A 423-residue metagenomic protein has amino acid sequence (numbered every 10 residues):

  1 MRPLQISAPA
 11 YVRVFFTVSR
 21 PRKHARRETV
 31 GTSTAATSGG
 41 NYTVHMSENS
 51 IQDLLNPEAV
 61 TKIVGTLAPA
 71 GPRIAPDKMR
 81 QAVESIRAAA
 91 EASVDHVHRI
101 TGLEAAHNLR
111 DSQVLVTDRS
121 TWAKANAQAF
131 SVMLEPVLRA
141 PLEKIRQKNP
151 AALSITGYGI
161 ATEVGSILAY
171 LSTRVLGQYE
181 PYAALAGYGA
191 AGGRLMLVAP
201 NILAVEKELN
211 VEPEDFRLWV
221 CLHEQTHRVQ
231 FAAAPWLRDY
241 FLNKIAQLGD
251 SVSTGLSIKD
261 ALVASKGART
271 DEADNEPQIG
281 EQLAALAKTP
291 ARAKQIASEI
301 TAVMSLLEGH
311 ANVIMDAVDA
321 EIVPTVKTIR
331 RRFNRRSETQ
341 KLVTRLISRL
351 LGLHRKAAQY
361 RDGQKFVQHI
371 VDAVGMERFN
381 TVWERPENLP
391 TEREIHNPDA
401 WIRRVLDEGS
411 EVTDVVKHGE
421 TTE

Functional and structural regions predicted by a protein language model:
P9-A10, F15-R22, R27-V30: Intrinsically disordered, low-complexity segments enriched in serine/proline and basic residues
Y11-R13, V30, G40-M133, V137 (+2 more regions): N-terminal low-structure segments adjacent to metalloprotease catalytic domains across cellular compartments
A89-P200: Auxiliary, metal-adjacent structural segments of Zn-dependent hydrolase domains
L168-Y179, A232-A291, Q295-V323: Post-HExxH zinc-binding segment in Zn-dependent metallohydrolases
L203-V220: Short pre-active-site segment immediately N-terminal to the catalytic Zn-binding motif
W219-A232: Active-site recognition of the HExxH zinc-binding catalytic motif
L286-E423: Pan-zinc metallopeptidase signature
